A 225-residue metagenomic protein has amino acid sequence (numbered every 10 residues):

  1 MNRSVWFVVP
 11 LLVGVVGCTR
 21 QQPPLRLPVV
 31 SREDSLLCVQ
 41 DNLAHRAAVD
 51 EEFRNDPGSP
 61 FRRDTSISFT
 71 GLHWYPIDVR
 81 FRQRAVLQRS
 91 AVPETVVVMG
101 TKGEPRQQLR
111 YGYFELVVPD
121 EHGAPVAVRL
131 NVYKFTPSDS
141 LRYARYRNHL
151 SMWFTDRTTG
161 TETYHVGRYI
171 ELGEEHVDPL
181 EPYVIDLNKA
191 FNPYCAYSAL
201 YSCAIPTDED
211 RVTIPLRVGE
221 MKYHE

Functional and structural regions predicted by a protein language model:
M1-F7: Bacterial N-terminal signal peptides that target proteins for export
G14-G17: C-terminal motif of bacterial Sec signal peptides marking the signal peptidase cleavage site
T19-R26: Bacterial lipoprotein signal-peptidase II cleavage site
S35-F69: Post-signal-peptide N-terminal segment of Sec-exported extracytoplasmic proteins
R63-D64, T70-P76, Q83-A85, V92-V96: Long, low-hydrophobicity ectodomains and other hydrophilic envelope-associated domains
A91-V166: Mid-length scaffold segments of soluble, non-membrane domains
S151-F191: Acidic, glycine-rich flexible loop segments
S202-E225: Acidic/polar low-complexity flexible segments
